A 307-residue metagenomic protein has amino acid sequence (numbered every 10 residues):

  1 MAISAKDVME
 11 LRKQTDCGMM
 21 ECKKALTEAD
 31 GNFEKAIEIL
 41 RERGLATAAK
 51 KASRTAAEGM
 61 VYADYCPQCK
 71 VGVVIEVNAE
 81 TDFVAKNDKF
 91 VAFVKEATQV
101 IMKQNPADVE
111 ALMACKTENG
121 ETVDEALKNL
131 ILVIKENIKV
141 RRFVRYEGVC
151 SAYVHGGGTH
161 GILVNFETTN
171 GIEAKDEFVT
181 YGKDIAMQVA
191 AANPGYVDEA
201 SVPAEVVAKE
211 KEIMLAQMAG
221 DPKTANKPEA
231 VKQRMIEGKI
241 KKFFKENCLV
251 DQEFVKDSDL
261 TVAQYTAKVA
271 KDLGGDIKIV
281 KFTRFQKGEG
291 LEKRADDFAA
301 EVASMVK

Functional and structural regions predicted by a protein language model:
A2-K307: N-terminal assembly/interaction segments in proteins that build large macromolecular machines
